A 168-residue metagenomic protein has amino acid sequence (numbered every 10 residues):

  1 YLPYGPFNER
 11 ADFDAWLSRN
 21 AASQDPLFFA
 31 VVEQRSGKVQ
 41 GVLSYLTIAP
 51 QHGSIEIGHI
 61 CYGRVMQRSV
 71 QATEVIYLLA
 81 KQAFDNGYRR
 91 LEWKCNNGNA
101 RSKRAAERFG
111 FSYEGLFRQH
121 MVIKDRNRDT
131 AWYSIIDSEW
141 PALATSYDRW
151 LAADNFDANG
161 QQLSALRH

Functional and structural regions predicted by a protein language model:
Y1-S69, Q82, N86, R126-A131 (+2 more regions): GNAT-family acyltransferases
L79: Flexible ATP-lid and adjacent glycine-rich G1/G2 motifs of the Bergerat
D85-K94: Conserved GNAT acetyl-CoA-binding A-motif
W93-K103: Conserved beta-strand-loop-alpha-helix junction that forms the acyl-donor binding cleft
K94, S112-R126: Conserved catalytic-core motifs of GNAT/GCN5-like acyltransferases
A105-A106, Y133: Conserved active-site tyrosine of GNAT-family acetyltransferases
R108-G110: Active-site-proximal glycine-rich helix-loop-beta segment
